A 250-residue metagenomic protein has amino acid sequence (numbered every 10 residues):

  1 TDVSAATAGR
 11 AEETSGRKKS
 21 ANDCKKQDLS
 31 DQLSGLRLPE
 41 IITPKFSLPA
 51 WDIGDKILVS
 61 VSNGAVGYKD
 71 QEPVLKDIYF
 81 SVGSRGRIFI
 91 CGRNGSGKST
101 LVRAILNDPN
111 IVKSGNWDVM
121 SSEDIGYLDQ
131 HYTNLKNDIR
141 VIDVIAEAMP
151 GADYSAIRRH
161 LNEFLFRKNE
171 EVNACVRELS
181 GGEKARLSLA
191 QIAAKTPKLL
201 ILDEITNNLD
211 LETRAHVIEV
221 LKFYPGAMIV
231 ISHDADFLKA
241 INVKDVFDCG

Functional and structural regions predicted by a protein language model:
T1-D70: Coupling and communication elements adjacent to P-loop NTPase active sites across diverse families
I53-G250: ABC ATP-binding cassette signature C-motif
